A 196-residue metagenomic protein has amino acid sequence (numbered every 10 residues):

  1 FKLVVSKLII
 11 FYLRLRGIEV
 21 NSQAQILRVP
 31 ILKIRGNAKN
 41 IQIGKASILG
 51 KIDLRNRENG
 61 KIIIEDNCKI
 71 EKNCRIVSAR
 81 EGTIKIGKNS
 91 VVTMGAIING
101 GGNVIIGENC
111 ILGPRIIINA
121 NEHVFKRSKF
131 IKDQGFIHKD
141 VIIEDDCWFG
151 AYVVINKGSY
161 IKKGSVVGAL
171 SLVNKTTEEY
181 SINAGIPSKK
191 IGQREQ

Functional and structural regions predicted by a protein language model:
F1-N119, E144-F149, V153-I155, K163 (+2 more regions): Domain-scale signature associated with acetyltransferase and cell-envelope carbohydrate enzymes
I116-I117, E122-H123, F136: Extended, non-globular alpha-helical segments
S128-I131, E195-Q196: Short acidic, glycine/proline-rich loop/turn micro-motifs
F130-D146: Glycine-rich NAD(P)-binding loop of Rossmann-like domains
K157, K175: Conserved coupling/switch loop of ABC ATPases
S159, S171, I186: Short beta-to-alpha loop/turn elements within the nucleotide-binding domains of ABC transporters
